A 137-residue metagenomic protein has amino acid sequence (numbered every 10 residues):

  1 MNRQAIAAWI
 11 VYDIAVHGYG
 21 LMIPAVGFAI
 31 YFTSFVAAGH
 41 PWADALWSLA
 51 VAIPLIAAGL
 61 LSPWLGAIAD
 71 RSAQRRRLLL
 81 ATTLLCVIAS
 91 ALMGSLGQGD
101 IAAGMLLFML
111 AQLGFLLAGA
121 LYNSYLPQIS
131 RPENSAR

Functional and structural regions predicted by a protein language model:
M1-L55, I101-M105: Helix-loop boundary and gating motifs at the non-cytosolic
P24-F28, V87, Y122: Hydrophobic/aromatic residues in alpha-helical transmembrane segments
S34-V36, R71-S72, Y125-S130: Helix-to-coil boundary motifs at intracellular loop junctions of multi-pass secondary transporters
D44-A67, I88: Central cavity-lining transmembrane alpha-helices of secondary-active solute carriers, predominantly the Major
V51, T82-C86, F108: Residue-level recognition of transmembrane alpha-helices in multi-pass small-molecule transporters/permeases
G59, L80-D100: C-terminal ends and interior cores of transmembrane alpha-helices in multi-pass membrane transporters/permeases
A69-L85: Cytoplasmic membrane-interface "Motif A"-like loop-to-helix N-cap segments of 12-TM Major Facilitator Superfamily
L107-R137: Cytoplasmic helix-loop-helix junction between adjacent transmembrane helices in 12-TM secondary transporters
